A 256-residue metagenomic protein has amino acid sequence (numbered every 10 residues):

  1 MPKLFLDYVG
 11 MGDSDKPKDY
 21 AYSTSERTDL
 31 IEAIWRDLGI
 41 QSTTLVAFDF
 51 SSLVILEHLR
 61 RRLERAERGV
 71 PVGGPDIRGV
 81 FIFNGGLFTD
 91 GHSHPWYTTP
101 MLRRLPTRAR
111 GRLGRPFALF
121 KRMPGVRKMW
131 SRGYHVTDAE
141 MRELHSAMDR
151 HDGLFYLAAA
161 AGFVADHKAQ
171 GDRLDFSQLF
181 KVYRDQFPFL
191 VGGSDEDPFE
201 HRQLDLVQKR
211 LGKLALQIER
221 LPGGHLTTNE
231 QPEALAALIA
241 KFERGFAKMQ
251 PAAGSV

Functional and structural regions predicted by a protein language model:
L4, M11-V46, F50-E219, T228: Flexible "cap/lid" subdomain of the alpha/beta-hydrolase fold that forms the substrate-access gate
G212-V256: Catalytic active-site module of serine/aspartate enzymes centered on a nucleophile-bearing elbow/loop
